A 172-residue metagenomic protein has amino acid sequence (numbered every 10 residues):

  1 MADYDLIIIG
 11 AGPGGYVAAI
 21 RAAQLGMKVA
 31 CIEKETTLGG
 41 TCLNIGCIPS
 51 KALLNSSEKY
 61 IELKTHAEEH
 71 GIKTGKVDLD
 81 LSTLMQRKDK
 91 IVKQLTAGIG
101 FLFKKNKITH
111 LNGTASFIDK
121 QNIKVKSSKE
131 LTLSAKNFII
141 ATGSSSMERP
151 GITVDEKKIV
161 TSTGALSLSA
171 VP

Functional and structural regions predicted by a protein language model:
A2-Y4, I20-M27, E33-V171: Glycine-rich flavin
G10-P13: Glycine-rich Rossmann-fold phosphate-binding loop(s) that bind the pyrophosphate of adenine dinucleotide cofactors
Y16: Residues forming the Rossmann-fold NAD(P)(H) cofactor-binding site
